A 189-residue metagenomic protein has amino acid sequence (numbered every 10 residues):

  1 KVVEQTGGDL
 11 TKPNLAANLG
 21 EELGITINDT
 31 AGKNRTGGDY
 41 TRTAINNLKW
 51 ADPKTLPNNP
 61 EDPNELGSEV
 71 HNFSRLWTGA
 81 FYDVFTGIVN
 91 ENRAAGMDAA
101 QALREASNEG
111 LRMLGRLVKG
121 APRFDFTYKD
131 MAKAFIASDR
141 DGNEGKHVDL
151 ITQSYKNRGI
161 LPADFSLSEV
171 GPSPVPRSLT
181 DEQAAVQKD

Functional and structural regions predicted by a protein language model:
K1-D189: Zinc-dependent metallohydrolase catalytic domains
